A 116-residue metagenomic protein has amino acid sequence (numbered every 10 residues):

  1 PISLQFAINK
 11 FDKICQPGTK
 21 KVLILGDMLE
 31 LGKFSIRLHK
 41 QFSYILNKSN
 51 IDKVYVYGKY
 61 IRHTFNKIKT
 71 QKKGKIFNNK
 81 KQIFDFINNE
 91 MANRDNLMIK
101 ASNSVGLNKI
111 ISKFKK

Functional and structural regions predicted by a protein language model:
P1-K116: ATP-dependent carboxylate-amine ligase
